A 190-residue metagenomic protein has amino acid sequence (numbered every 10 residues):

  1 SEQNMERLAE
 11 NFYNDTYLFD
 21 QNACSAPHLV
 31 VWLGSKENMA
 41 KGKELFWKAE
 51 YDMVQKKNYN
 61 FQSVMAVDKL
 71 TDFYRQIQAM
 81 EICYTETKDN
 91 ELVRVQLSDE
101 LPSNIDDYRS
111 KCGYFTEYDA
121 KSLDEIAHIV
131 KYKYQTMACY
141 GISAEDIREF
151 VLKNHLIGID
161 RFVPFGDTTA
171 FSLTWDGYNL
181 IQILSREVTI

Functional and structural regions predicted by a protein language model:
S1-Y17: Rossmann-like NAD(P) dinucleotide-binding subdomain of oxidoreductase/dehydrogenase enzymes
E10, L18-Q135, E145-T189: NAD(P)-dependent aldehyde/semialdehyde dehydrogenase
G141-I142: Short secondary-structure boundary segments
